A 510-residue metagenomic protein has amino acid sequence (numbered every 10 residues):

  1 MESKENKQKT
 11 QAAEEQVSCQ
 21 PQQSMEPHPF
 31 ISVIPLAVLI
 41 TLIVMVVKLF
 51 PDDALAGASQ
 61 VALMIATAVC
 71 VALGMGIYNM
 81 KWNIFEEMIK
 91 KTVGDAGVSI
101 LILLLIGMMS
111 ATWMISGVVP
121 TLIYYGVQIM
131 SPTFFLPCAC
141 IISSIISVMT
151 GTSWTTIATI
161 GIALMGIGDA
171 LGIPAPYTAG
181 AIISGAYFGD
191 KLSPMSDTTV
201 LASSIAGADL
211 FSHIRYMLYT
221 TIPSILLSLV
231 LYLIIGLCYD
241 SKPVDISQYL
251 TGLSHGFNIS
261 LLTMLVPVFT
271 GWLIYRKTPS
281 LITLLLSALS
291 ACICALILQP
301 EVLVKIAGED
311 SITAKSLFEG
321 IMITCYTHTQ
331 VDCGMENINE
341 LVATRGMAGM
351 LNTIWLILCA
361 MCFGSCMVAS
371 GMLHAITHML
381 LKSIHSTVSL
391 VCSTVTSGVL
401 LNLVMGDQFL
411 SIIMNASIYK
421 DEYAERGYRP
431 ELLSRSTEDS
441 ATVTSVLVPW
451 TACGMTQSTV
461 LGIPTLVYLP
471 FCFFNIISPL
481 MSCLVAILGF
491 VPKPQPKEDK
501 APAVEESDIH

Functional and structural regions predicted by a protein language model:
M1-L103, Y219-S228, L233-C359, A501-H510: Hydrophobic transmembrane alpha-helices of multi-pass small-molecule transporters
S24-H28, Y124-S131, M149-S153, L250-I259 (+2 more regions): Short, amphipathic, aromatic/basic-enriched membrane-interface segments that mark the entry/exit of transmembrane
I40-V44, V71-A72, I141-I145, G166-I167 (+8 more regions): Alpha-helical transmembrane segments of multipass membrane proteins
Y78-D169, Y326, Q330-K420: Membrane-embedded alpha-helical segments and adjacent helix-loop junctions characteristic of multi-pass solute
W154, A186-L201, I413-E422: Short helical (or helix-break) motifs at transmembrane helix termini and adjacent helical loops in multi-pass membrane
I157-A163, I182, T283-A291: Central hydrophobic cores of alpha-helical transmembrane segments in multi-pass integral membrane proteins
M165-Y177, I463-L466: Helix-coil boundary and interhelical linker segments in multi-pass alpha-helical membrane proteins
I205-T221, I225, S365, I384-H510: C-terminal transmembrane helix pair
